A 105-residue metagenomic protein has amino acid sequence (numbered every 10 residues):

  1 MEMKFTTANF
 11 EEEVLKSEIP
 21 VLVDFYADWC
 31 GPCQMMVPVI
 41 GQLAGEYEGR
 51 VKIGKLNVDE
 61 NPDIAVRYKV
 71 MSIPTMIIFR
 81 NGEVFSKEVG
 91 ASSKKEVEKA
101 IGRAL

Functional and structural regions predicted by a protein language model:
M3-P20, P62: A short beta-strand-turn-helix
T6, Y26, K52-G54: Conserved Rossmann-like nucleotide-binding pocket used by diverse enzymes that bind dinucleotide cofactors
E18, F25-W29, S72: Short pre-active-site segment immediately N-terminal to redox-active cysteine/selenocysteine motifs in thiol-based
E18-P20, V37-L56: Conserved helix-turn-beta segment immediately C-terminal to the redox Cys motif in thioredoxin-like folds
F25-V39: Conserved redox-active cysteine motifs that mediate thiol-disulfide chemistry, especially di-cysteine Cys-X(1-2)-Cys
V58-I64: Structural microenvironment flanking redox-active thiols in thiol-disulfide oxidoreductases
I64-I73, F79, E83, A91: Structural alpha/beta surface segment adjacent to cysteine/selenocysteine redox centers across thiol/disulfide enzymes
R80-L105: Non-catalytic, surface beta->alpha helical segment in thiol-disulfide oxidoreductase systems
